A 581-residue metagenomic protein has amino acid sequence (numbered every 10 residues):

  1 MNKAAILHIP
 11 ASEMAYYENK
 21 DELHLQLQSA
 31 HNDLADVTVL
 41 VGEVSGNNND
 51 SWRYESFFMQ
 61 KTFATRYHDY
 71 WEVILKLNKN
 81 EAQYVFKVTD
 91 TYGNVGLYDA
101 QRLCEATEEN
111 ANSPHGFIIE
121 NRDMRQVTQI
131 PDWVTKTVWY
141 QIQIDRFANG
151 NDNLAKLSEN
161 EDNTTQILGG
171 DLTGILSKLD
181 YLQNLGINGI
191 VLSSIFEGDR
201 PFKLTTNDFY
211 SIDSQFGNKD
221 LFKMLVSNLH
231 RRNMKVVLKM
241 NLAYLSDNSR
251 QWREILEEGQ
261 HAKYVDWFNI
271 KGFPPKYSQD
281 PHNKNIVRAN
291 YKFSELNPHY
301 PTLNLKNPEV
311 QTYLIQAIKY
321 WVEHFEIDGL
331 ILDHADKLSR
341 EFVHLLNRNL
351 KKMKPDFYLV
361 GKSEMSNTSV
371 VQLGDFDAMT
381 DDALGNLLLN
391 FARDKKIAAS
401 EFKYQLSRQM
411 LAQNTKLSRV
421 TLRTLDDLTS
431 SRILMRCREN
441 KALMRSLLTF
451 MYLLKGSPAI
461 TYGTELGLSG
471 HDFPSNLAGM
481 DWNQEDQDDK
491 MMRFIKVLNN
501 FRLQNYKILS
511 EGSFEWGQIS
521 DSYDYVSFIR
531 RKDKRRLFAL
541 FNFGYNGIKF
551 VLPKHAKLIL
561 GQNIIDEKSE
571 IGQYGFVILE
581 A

Functional and structural regions predicted by a protein language model:
M1-D33, E108-R125, I130-D132: Non-catalytic, glycine-rich low-complexity segments
Q26, G517-P553: Carbohydrate-binding surface patches
H31, D566-A581: C-terminal beta-strand-rich structural cap/linker in extracellular carbohydrate-active enzymes
H31-K79, T89-E105: Aromatic-rich carbohydrate-binding modules that target alpha-glucans
V138-Y140, I190-L192, V236-L238, L330 (+4 more regions): Hydrophobic faces of well-ordered beta-strands that scaffold small-molecule active sites in alpha/beta enzyme cores
Q143-N188, S194-K319, H324, L346-K352: Substrate-binding/active-site clefts of carbohydrate-active enzymes
D145, L373, R419-K441, L447-D488: Aromatic/acidic polysaccharide-binding cleft in carbohydrate-active enzymes
V226-M234, Y244, S249-L256, E323 (+5 more regions): Active-site-proximal helices and loops of the catalytic beta/alpha 8
